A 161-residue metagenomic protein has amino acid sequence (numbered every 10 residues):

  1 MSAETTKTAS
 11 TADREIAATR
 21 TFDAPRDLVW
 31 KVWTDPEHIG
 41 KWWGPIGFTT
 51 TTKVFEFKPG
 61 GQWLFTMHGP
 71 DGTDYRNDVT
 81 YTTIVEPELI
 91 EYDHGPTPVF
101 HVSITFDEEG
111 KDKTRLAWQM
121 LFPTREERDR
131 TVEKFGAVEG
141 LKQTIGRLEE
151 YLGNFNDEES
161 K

Functional and structural regions predicted by a protein language model:
M1-T49: Hydrophobic ligand-binding cavity/cleft-lining segments
D13-T19, T50, Q62, R76 (+3 more regions): Intrinsic-disorder/low-complexity, polar/charged segments enriched in Ser/Thr/Lys/Arg/Asp/Glu/Gln
A17-A18, E37-D74, E159-K161: Short beta-edge strand/loop motif at the mouth of beta-sheet-based domains
T19, E91-Q143: Beta-strand/loop substructures that line and gate deep hydrophobic ligand-binding cavities in soluble
R26-D27, F57, T82-E88, T105-R115: A short, structured loop/turn motif at beta-sheet edges
V29-V32, I39, W63-F65, Y81 (+4 more regions): Hydrophobic pocket/interface hotspot
D71-T97: Contiguous, well-ordered beta-strand patches that form the walls/edges of small beta-barrel/beta-sandwich domains
E150-K161: Generic C-terminal helix-cap and adjacent flexible tail
